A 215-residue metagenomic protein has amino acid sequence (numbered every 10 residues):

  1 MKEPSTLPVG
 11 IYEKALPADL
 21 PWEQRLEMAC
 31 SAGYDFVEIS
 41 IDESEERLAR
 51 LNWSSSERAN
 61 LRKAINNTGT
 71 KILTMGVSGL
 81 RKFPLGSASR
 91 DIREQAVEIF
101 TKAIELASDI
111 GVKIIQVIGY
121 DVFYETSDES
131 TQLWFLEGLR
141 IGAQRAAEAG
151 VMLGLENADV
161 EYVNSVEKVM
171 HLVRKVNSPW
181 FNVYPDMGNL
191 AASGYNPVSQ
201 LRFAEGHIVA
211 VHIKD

Functional and structural regions predicted by a protein language model:
K2-E3, D19, E23-Q24, C30 (+3 more regions): Active-site acidic/histidine proton-transfer and metal-coordination neighborhood in alpha/beta enzyme cores
L7-E13, V37-I39, I72-V77, I115-V117 (+3 more regions): Hydrophobic faces of well-ordered beta-strands that scaffold small-molecule active sites in alpha/beta enzyme cores
L7-L16, N60-A64: Anionic, Ser/Thr-rich low-complexity intrinsically disordered regions
Y12-L16, S40-S44, V77-L80, Y120-V122 (+3 more regions): Active-site beta-loop-alpha junctions enriched in small/polar residues
Q24-R25, S56-L61, E167, N196-S199: Alpha-helical scaffolding within the catalytic cores of extracellular/periplasmic polymer-degrading hydrolases
E38-I65, G119-T126: Glycine-rich, proline-tolerant flexible connector loops at the mouths of alpha/beta enzymes
F181, M187-G194, S199-L201: Beta/alpha (TIM)-barrel catalytic core signal, keyed to glycine-rich beta->alpha loops juxtaposed to Asp/Glu that bind
V198-D215: Aromatic-lined glycan-binding groove of carbohydrate-active enzymes
